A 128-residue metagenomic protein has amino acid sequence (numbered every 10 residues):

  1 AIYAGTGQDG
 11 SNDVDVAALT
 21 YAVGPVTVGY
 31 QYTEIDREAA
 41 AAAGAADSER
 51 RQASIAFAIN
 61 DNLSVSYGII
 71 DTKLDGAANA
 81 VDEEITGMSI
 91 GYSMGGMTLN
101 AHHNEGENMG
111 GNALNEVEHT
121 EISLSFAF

Functional and structural regions predicted by a protein language model:
A1-F128: Outer-membrane beta-barrel proteins
